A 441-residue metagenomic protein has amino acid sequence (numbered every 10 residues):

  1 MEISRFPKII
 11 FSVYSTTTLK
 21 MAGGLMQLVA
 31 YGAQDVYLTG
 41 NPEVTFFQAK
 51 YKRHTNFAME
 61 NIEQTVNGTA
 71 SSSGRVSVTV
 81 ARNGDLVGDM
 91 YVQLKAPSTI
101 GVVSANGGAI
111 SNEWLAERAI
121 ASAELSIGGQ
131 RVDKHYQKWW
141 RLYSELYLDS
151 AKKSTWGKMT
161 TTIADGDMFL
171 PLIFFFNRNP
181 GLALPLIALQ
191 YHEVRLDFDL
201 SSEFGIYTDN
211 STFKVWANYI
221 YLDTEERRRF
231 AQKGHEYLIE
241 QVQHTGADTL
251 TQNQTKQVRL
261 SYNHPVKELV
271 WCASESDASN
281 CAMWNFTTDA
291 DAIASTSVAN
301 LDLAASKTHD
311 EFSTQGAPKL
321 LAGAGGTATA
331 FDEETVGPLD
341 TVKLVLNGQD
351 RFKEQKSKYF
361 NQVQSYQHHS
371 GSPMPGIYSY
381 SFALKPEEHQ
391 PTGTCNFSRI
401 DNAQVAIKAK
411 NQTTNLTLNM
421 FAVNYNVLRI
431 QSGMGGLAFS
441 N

Functional and structural regions predicted by a protein language model:
F6, F11-Y14: Aromatic (phenylalanine/tyrosine) cluster motif
F11, T18-N441: Short, low-complexity Pro/Thr/Gly
